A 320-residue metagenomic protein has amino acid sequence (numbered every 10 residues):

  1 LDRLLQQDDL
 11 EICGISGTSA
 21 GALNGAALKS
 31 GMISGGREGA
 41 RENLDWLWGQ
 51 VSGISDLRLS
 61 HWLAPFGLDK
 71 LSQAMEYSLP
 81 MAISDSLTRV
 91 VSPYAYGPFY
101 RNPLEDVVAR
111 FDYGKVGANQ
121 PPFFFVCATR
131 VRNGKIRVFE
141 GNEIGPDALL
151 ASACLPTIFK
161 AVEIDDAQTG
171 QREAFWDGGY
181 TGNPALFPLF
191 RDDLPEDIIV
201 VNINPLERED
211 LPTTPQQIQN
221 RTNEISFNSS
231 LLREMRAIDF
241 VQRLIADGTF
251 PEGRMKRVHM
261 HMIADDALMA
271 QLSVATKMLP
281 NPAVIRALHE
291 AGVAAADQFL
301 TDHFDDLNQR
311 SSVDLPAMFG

Functional and structural regions predicted by a protein language model:
L1-P98, N102, V108, G145-A151 (+3 more regions): Patatin-like phospholipase
E11-G14, G134, R172-A174, V258: Short active-site oxyanion
S16, C127, I199-V201, H259-I263: Hydrophobic/aromatic beta-strand patches that form the interior of the parallel beta-sheet core in alpha/beta enzyme
N24, L206-E209: Short gly/pro/ser/thr-enriched loop/turn and capping motifs at secondary-structure boundaries
A26-L28, P212, L272-M278: Short acidic, glycine/proline-rich loop/turn micro-motifs
L87-D193, V200-V201, E207-R208, P215-Q217: Active-site gating loop/helix substructures
P103, V107, D193, F240-G320: C-terminal helical/tail subdomains of lipid-metabolizing enzymes
P212-Q242: Acidic, Ser/Thr-rich peripheral helices and adjacent loops at domain boundaries
